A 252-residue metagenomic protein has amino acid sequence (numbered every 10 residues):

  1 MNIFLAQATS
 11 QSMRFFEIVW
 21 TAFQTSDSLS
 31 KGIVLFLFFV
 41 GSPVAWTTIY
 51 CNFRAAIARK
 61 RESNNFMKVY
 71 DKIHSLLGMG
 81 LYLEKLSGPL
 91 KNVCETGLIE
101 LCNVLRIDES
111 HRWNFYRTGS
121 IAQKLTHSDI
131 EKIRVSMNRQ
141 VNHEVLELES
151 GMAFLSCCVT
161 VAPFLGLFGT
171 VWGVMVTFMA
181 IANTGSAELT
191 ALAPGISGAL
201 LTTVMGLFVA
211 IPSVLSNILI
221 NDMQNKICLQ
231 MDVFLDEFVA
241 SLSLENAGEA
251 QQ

Functional and structural regions predicted by a protein language model:
M1-N2, L189, V239: Generic N-terminal initiation segments characterized by hydrophobic and/or small/turn-forming residues
N2-K68, I220: Hydrophobic membrane-targeting segments
L5-A22, S26-D27, V145-D222: Helix-termination/interfacial motifs at the ends of transmembrane alpha-helices
S30-K31, A45-I49, A122-T126, I130 (+1 more regions): Short charge-dense sequence patches
F38, C51, I107, G119-S120 (+3 more regions): Short, flexible segments with low predicted structural confidence
A45, P89, A191: Amphipathic alpha-helical recognition patches that constitute DNA-binding helices
R61-F164, V174-S186, L215-Q252: Predominantly long cytosolic amphipathic alpha-helical stalk/bundle segments
